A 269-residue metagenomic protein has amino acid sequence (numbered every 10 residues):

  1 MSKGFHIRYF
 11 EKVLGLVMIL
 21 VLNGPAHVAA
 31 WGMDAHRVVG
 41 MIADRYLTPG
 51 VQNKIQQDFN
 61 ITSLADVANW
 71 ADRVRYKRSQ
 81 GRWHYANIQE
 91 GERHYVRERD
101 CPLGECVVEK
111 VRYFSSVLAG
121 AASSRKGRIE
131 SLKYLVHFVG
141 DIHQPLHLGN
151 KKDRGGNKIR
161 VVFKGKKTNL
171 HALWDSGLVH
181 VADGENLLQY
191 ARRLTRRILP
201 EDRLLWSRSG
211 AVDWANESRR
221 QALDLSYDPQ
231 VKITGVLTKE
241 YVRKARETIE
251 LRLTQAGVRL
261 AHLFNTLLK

Functional and structural regions predicted by a protein language model:
S2-L14: Bacterial N-terminal signal peptides that target proteins for export
F5-R8, L22, A65-A68: Intrinsic-disorder/low-complexity regions
K12-G24: Bacterial N-terminal signal peptides
A29-F138, P145-K269: N-terminal, motif-rich segments that launch catalysis or mediate targeting to/interaction with membranes, typified by
